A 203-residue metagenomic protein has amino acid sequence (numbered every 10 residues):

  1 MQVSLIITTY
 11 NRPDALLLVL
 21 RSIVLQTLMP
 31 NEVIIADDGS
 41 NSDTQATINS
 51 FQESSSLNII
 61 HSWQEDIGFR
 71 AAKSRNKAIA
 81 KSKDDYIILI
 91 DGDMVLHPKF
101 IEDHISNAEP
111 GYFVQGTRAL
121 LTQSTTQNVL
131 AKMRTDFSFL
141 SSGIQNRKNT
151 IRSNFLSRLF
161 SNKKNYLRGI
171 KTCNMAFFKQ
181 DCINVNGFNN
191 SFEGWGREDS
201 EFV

Functional and structural regions predicted by a protein language model:
Q2-S4, E32, E201: Cell-envelope/extracellular polymer assembly enzymes that use nucleotide-activated donors
R12-L25: Short, well-formed alpha-helical segments that are part of the catalytic scaffolds of diverse glycosyltransferases
S22, M29, D37-I48, G68: A conserved acidic beta->alpha catalytic loop
E65-S82, K99: Glycine-rich, basic loop-to-helix element that forms the pyrophosphate-binding segment of sugar-nucleotide handling
I87: Short aromatic/hydrophobic "clamp" motif used to bind/position activated sugar donors
K99-L140: Conserved donor NDP-sugar-binding/catalytic core segment of glycosyltransferases
T122, R134-L167: Short, flexible, basic/aromatic active-site loop/helix in glycosyltransferases
W195-E201: Acidic donor-binding loop at a coil-to-helix junction in glycosyltransferase catalytic cores that engages
